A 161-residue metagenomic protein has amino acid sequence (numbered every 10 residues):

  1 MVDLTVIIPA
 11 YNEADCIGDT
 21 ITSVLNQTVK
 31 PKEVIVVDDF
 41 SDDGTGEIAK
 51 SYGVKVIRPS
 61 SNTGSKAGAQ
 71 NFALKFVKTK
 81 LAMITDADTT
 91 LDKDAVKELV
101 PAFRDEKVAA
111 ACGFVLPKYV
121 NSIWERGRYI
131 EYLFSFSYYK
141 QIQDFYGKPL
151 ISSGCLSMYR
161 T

Functional and structural regions predicted by a protein language model:
V2-L4: Extreme N-terminal starter segment of soluble prokaryotic enzymes
I8, K32-F40, I57-P59: Short beta-strand/loop segment that forms part of the nucleotide-sugar
E13-C16, S41: Donor nucleotide-sugar binding loop of glycosyltransferases
G18, D43-K50, D94: Acidic helix N-cap motif at the loop->helix transition within catalytic regions of sugar-transfer enzymes
T22-P31: Short, acidic, metal-binding catalytic loop of nucleotide-sugar glycosyltransferases
R58, N62-A69, K75, T79 (+1 more regions): Long helical/loop segments within the catalytic core of UDP-sugar-dependent glycosyltransferases, especially the large
A82: Short aromatic/hydrophobic "clamp" motif used to bind/position activated sugar donors
D86-T90: The conserved acidic donor/metal-binding loop of glycosyltransferases
